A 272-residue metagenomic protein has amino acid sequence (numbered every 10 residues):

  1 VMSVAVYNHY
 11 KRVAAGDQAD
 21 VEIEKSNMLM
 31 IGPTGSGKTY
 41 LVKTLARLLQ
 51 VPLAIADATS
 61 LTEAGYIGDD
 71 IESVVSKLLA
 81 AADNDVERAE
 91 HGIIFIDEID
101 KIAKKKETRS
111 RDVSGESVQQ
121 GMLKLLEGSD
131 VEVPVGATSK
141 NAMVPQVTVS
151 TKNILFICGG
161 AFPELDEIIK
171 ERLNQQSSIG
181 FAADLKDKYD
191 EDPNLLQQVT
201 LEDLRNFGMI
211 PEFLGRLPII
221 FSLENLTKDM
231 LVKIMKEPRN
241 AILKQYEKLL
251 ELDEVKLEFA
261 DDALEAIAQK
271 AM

Functional and structural regions predicted by a protein language model:
V1-A54, A58-I67, I71-M272: AAA+ P-loop NTPase nucleotide-binding core of proteostasis motors
